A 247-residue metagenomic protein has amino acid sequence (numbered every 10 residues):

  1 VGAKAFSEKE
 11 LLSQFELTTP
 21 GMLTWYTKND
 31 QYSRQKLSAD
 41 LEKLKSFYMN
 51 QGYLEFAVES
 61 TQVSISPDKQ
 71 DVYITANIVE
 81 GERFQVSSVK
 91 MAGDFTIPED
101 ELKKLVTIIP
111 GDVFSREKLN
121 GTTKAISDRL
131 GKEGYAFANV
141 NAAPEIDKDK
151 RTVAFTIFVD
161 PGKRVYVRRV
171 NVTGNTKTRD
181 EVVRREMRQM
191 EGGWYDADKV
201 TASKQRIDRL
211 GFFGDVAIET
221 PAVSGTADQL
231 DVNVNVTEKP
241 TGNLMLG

Functional and structural regions predicted by a protein language model:
V1-L210, D215-V216, T220-V232, V236 (+1 more regions): Interaction-mediating elements
